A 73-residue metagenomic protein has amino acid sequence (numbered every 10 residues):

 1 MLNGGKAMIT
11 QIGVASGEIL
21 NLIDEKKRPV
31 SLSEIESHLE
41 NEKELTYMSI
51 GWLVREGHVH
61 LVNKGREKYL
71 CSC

Functional and structural regions predicted by a protein language model:
M1-L20, E67-K68, C73: Short alpha-helical segments that sit at the start of domains
I12-H38: Short amphipathic alpha-helical interface segments
V30, V62, L70-S72: N-terminal leader/targeting helix
E34, Y47, K64-G65: Short loop/turn and capping residues at structural boundaries
N41-W52: Short amphipathic alpha-helical interaction segments
V54-K64: A short, conserved structural fragment
